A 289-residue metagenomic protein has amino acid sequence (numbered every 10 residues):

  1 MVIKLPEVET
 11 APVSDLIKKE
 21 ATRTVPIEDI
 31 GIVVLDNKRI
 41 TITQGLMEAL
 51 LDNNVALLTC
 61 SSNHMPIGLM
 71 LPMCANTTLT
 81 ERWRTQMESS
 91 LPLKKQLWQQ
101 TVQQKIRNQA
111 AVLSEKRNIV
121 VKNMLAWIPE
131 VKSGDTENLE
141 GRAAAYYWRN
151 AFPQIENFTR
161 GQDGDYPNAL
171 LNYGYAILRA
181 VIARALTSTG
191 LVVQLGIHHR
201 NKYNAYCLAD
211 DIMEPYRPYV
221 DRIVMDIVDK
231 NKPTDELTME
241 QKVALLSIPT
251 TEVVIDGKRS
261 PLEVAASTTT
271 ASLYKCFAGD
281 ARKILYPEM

Functional and structural regions predicted by a protein language model:
M1-R23: N-terminal, Lys/Arg-enriched amphipathic/low-complexity engagement segments that precede the first folded domain
K4-E7, D52, N63-M289: Active-site helix-to-loop segments that bind/position phosphate- or nucleotide-bearing substrates and donors across
P12-S14, T41-Q44: Active-site-adjacent loop/helix micro-motif of nuclease/hydrolase catalytic cores
L16-T22, S61-S62, L171-N172: A broad, low-specificity signal for short, low-complexity segments enriched in glycine/proline and polar/charged
T24-I27, R160-Q162: A short alpha-helix capping/helix-coil boundary motif
V25-T41: Extracellular/luminal Protease-associated
V33-L35, V55-S61: Short hydrophobic alpha-helical runs that function as membrane-insertion/retention elements
G45-A49: A short acidic, amphipathic alpha-helical/loop segment
